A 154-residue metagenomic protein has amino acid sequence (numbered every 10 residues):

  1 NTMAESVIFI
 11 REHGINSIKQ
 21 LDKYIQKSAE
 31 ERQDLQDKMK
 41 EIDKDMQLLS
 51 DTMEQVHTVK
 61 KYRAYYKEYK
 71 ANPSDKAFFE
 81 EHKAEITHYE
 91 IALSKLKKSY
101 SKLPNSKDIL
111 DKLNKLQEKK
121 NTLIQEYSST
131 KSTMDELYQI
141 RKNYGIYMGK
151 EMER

Functional and structural regions predicted by a protein language model:
N1-R154: Extended intrinsically disordered terminal tails
